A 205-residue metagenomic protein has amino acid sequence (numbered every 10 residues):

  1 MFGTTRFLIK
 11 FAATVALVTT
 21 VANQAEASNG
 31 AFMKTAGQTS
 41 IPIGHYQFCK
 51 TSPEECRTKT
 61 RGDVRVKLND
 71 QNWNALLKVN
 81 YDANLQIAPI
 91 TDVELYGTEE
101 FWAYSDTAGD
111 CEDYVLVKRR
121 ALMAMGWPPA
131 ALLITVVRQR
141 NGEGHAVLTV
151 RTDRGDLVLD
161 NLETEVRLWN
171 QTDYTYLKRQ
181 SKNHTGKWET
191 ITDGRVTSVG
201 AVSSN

Functional and structural regions predicted by a protein language model:
F2, A25-N205: A structural boundary/capping signal
F2-A12: Bacterial N-terminal signal peptides that target proteins for export
K10, T14, L122-M123: General helical structural elements
A13-A16, A108: Residue-level detector of transmembrane insertion/anchoring sites
L17-E26: C-terminal segment of classical bacterial N-terminal signal peptides
